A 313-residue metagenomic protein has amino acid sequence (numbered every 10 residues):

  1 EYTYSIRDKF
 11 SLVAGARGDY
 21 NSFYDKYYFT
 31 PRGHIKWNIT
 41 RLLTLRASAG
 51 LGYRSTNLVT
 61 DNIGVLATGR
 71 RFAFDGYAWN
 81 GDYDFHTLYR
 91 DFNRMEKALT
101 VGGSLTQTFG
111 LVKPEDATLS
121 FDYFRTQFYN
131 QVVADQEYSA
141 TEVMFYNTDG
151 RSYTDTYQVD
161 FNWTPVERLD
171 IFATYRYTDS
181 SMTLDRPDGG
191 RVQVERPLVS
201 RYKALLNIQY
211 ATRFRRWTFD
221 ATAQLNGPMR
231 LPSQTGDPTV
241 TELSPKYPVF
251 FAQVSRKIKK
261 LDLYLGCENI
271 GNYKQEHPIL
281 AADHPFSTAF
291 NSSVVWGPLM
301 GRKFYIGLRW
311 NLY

Functional and structural regions predicted by a protein language model:
E1-K36, W163, R168-D179: Surface-exposed extracellular loop regions of Gram-negative outer-membrane beta-barrel proteins
Y4-S5, G18, W37-N38, L51 (+7 more regions): Residue-level signature of outer-membrane beta-barrel architecture
S5-D8, T118-Y129, F145-Q234, R309-N311: Gram-negative outer-membrane beta-barrel transporters
K9-L12, L42-L45, L111-L119, E167-I171 (+3 more regions): Repeated loop/turn-to-beta-strand initiation elements of outer-membrane beta-barrel proteins
A16-S22, A49-S55, G64, Q107-F109 (+8 more regions): Transmembrane beta-strands of outer-membrane beta-barrel pores
G18-Y20, D25-P31, A49-Y53, M95-V101 (+7 more regions): Transmembrane beta-barrel architecture of outer-membrane proteins
N38, R46, A78-N147: Membrane-embedded beta-barrel scaffold of Gram-negative outer-membrane proteins
L225-P232, S255-Y313: C-terminal beta-signal and adjacent terminal beta-strands/loops of Gram-negative outer-membrane beta-barrel proteins
